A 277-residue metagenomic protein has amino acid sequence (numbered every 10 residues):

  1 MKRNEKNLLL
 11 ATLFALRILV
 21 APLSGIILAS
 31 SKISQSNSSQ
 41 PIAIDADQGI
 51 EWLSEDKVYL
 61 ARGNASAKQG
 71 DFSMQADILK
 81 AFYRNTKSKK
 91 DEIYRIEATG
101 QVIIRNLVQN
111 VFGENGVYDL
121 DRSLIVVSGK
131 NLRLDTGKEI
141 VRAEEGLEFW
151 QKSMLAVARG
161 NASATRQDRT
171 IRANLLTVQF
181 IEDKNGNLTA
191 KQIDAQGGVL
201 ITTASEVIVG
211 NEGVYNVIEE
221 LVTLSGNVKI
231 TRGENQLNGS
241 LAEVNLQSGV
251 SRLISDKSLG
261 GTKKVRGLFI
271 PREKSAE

Functional and structural regions predicted by a protein language model:
K2-E277: Mature-chain termini and adjacent capping regions
